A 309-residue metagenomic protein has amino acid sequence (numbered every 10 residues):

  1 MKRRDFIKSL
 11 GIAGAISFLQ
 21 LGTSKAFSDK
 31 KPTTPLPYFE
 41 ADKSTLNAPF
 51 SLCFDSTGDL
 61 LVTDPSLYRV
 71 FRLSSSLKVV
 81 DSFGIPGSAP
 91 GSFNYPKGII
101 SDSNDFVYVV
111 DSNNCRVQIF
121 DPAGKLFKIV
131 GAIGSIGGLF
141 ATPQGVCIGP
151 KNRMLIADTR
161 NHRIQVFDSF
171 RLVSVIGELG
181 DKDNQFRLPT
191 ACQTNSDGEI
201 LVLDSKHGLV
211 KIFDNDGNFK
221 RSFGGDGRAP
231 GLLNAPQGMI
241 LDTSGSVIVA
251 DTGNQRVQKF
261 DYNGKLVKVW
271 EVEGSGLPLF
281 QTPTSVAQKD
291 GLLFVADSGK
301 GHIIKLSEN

Functional and structural regions predicted by a protein language model:
D5-A26: N-terminal export signals
F27-N309: Eukaryotic scaffold repeat domains enriched in small/polar residues
